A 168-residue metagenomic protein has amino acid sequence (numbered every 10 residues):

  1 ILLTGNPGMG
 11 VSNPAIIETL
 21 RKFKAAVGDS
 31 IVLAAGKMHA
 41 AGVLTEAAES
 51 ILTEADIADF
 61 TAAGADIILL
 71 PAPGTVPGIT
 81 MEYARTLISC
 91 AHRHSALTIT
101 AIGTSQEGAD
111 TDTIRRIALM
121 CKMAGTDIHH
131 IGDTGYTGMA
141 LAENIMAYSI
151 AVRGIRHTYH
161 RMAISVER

Functional and structural regions predicted by a protein language model:
I1-L97, D112-H129, T134, I150: Alpha/beta enzyme core
I79, D110, I117, A140-N144 (+1 more regions): A sequence-level detector of short, solvent-exposed, charge-rich linear segments
S95-E107: Active-site clefts of carbohydrate-active enzymes
T104-A109, G135-M139: Small/polar glycine-rich anion-binding or flexible loop at a beta-alpha turn
M123, T134-R161: C-terminal helical cap(s) of enzyme catalytic domains, especially alpha/beta-barrels
R161-R168: Flexible, glycine-rich linker and terminal segments associated with outer-membrane beta-barrel/transport systems
